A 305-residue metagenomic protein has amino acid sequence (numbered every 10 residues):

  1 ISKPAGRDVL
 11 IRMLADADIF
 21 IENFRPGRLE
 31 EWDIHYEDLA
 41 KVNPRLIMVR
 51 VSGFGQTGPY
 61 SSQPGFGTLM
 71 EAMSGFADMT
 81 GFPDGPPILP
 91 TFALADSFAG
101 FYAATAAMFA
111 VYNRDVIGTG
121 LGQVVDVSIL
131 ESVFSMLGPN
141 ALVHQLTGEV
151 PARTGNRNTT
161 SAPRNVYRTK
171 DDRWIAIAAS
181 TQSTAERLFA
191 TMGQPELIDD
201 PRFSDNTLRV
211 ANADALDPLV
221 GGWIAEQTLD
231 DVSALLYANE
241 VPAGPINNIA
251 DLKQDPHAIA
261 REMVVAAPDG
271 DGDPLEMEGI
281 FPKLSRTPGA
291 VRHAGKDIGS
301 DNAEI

Functional and structural regions predicted by a protein language model:
I1-D8, R12, M70-S74, D78 (+1 more regions): Redox-cofactor-proximal catalytic regions of oxidoreductases
I1-K41, A225: A structured beta-alpha segment of the ubiquitous adenosine-cofactor-binding alpha/beta core
D16-A17, P44-L46, A238-A243: Alpha-to-beta junction loops
E31-A179: Active-site-adjacent "lid/gating" segments in soluble enzymes
H144-G155, D255-D269: Short, surface-exposed loop/helix-turn segments at secondary-structure junctions that function as lids/hinges flanking
P163-N239, A243: Aromatic-enriched alpha-helical interface/lid elements that frame and gate functional surfaces
S204, D269-I305: Flexible, small-/acidic-enriched active-site or ligand-binding loops
Y237-R261: Conserved PLP cofactor-binding pocket of PLP-dependent enzymes
